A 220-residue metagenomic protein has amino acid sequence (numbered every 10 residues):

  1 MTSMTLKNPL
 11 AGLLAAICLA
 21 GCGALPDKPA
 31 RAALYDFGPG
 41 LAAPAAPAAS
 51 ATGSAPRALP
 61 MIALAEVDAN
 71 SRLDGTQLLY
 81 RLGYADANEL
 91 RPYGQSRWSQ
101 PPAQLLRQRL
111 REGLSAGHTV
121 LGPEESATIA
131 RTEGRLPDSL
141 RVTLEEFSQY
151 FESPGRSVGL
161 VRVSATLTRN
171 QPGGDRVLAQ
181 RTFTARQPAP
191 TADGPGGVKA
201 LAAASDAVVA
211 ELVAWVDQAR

Functional and structural regions predicted by a protein language model:
T2-G12: Bacterial N-terminal signal peptides that target proteins for export
C18-G21: C-terminal motif of bacterial Sec signal peptides marking the signal peptidase cleavage site
G23-Q104, A219-R220: A structural "domain/chain start" motif
L25-A42, G117-G173: Surface-exposed short loop/turn segments
A58-A63, T76-L78, D86, P102 (+3 more regions): Envelope-exposed proteins and targeting segments
N88-R97, Q171-V213: Short secondary-structure boundary motifs at beta->alpha junctions and helix caps
R111, S115-T119, Q149, V213-R220: Sec-exported extracytoplasmic/periplasmic mature domains
